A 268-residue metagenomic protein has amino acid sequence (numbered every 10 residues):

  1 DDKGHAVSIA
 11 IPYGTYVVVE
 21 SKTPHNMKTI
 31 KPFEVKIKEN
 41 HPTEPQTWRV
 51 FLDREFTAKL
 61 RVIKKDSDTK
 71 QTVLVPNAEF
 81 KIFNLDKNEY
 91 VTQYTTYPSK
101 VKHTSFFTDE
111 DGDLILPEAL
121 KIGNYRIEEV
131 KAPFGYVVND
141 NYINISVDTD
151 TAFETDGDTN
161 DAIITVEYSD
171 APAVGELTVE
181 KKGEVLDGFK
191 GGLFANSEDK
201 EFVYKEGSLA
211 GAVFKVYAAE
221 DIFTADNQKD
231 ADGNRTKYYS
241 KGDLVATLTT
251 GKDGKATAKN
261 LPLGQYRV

Functional and structural regions predicted by a protein language model:
D1-V268: Solvent-exposed loop/turn and edge beta-strand elements of beta-rich ligand-binding domains
